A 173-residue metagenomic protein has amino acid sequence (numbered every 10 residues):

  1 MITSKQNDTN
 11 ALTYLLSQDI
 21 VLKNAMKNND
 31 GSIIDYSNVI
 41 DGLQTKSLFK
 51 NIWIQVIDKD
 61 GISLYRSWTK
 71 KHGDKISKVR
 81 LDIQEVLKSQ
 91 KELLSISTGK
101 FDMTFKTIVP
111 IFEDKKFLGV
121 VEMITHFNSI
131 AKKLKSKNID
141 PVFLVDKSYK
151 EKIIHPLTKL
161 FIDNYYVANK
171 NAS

Functional and structural regions predicted by a protein language model:
M1-E92: Extracytoplasmic/periplasmic sensory segments of membrane signal-transduction proteins
K27-K50, K78-L94, F112-A168: Solvent-exposed, extracytoplasmic
V56, P110-I111: Hydrophobic beta-strand positions
W68-T69, S97, E122: Short clusters of small/polar residues that mark proteolytic maturation junctions
G99-D102, K116: Glycine-centered tight beta-turn/hairpin loop motif at sheet-sheet or coil-to-beta transitions
F101-P110: A short beta-strand signature within small-molecule sensing/ligand-binding domains used in signal transduction
N169-S173: A conserved mid-domain beta-alpha-beta active-site/ligand-binding segment of alpha/beta enzyme cores
